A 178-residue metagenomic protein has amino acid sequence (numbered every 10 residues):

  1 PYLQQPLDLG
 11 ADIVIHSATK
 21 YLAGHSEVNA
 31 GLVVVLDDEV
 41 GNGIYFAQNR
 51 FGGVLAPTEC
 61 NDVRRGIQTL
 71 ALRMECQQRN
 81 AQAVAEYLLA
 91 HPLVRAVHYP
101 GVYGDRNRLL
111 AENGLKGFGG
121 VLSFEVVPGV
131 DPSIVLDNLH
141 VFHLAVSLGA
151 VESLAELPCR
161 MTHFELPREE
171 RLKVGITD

Functional and structural regions predicted by a protein language model:
P1-L93, H98, L109: Conserved PLP-enzyme active-site core in the AAT-like
V28, P57, F118-G119, D178: A structure-centric signal for secondary-structure junctions around beta-strands
V94-T177: Conserved C-terminal alpha-helix-loop-beta "cap" of PLP-dependent enzymes that closes/shapes the active-site mouth
